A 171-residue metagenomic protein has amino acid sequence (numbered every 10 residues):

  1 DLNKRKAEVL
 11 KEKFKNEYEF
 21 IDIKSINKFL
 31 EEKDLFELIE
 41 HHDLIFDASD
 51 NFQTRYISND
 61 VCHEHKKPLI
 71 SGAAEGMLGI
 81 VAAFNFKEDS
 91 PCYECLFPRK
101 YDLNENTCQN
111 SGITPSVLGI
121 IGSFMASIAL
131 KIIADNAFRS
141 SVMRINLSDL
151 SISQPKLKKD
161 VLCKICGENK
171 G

Functional and structural regions predicted by a protein language model:
D1-G171: Adenine nucleotide-associated cytosolic modules
